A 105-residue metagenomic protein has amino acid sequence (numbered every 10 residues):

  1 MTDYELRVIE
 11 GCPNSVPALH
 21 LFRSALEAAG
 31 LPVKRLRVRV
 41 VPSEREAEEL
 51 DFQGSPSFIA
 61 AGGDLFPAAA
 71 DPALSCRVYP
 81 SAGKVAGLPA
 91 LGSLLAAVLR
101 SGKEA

Functional and structural regions predicted by a protein language model:
M1, C12, V16-A18, P89-A105: Iron-sulfur (Fe-S) cluster-binding modules
M1-A29: Local sequence-structure signature of Cys/Sec-based thiol-disulfide redox active-site neighborhoods
H20, S24, R45, P56: Surface-exposed charge patches
P32-E44: Thiol-based oxidoreductase modules, predominantly thioredoxin-like and allied folds used for disulfide exchange
R45-D51: Acidic pyrophosphate-coordinating catalytic loop
D51-I59, D71-S75: Structural micro-motif
G63-G102: Non-catalytic, surface beta->alpha helical segment in thiol-disulfide oxidoreductase systems
